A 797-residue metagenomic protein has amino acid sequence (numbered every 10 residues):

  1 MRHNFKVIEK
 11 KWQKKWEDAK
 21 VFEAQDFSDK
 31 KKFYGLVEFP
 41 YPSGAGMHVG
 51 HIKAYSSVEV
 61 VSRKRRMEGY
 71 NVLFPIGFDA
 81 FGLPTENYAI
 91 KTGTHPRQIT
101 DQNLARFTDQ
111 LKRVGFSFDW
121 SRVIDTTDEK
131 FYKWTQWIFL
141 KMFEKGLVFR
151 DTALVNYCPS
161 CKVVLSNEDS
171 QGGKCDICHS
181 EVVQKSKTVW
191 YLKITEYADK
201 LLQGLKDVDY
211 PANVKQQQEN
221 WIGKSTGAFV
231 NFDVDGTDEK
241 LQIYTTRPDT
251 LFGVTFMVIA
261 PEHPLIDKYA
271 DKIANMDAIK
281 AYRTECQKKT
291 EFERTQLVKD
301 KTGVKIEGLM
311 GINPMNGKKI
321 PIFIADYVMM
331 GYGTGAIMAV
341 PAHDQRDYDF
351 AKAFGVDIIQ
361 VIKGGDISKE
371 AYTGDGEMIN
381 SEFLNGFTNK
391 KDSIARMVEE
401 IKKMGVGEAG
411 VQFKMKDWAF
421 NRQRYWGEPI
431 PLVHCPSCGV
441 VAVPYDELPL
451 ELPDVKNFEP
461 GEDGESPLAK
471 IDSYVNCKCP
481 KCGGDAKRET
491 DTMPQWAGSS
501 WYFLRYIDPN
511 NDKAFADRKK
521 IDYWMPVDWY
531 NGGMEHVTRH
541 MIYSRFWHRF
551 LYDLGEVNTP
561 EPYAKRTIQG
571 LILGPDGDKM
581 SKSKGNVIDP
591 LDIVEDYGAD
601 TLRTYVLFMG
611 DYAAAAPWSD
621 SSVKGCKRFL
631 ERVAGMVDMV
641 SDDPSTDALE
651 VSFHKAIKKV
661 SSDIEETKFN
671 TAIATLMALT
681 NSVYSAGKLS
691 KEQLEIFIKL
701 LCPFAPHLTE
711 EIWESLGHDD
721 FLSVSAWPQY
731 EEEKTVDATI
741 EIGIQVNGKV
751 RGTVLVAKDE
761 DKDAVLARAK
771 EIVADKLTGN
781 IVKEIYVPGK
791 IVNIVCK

Functional and structural regions predicted by a protein language model:
M1-L36, R66-P75, I99-R106, Y282-F323 (+1 more regions): Conserved oxyanion/phosphate-binding beta-strand-loop segments in alpha/beta enzyme cores
R2, K11, K15-A19, K91-L241 (+9 more regions): Residue patterns forming the tRNA-binding/recognition surfaces of aminoacyl-tRNA synthetases and related DALR
H3, K224-F229, K363, A371-E399 (+9 more regions): Long, charged, mostly alpha-helical binding arms that flank functional sites
H3-Q13, V49, T135-I358, K363 (+5 more regions): NTP-handling and nucleic-acid-processing catalytic cores
Q25-P96, T100, V123-I138, T245-T246 (+2 more regions): N-terminal catalytic cores of NTP/NDP-binding nucleotidyl/phosphoryl-transfer enzymes
R63-N71, K91-R97, R113-S117, E144-R150 (+18 more regions): Secondary-structure transition/capping motifs at alpha-helix termini and the adjoining loop/turn into the next element
D79, E144-S160, T250, A409-C438 (+4 more regions): Helix-rich, typically C-terminal accessory recognition domains appended to large enzymatic cores
A442-C479, G484-R488, P494, G743-N747: Long, His/Glu/Asp-enriched segments that create or flank divalent metal/ion-associated functional microenvironments
